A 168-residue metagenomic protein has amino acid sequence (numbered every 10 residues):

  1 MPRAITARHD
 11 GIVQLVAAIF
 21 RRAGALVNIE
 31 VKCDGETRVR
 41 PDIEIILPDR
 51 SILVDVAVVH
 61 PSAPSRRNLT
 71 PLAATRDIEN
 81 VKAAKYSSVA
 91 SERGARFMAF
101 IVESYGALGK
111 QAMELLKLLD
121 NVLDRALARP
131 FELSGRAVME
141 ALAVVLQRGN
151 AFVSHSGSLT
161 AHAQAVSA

Functional and structural regions predicted by a protein language model:
M1-Q14: A short, highly charged nucleic-acid-interacting micro-segment common to nuclease and nuclease-linked defense proteins
R3-A4, A17-A18, R22, V31-G35 (+3 more regions): Non-catalytic C-terminal interaction segments of nucleic acid-processing enzymes
L26-N28: Conserved RecA-like helicase motor-core motifs
